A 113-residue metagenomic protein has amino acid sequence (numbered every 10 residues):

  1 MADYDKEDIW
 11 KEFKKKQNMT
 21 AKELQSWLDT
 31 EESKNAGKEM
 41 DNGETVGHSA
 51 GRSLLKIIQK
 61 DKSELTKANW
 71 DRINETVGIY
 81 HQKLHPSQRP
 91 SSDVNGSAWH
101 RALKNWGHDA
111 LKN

Functional and structural regions predicted by a protein language model:
A2-N113: A charge-rich, low-complexity, intrinsically flexible signal that marks solvent-exposed coils, linkers, repeats
